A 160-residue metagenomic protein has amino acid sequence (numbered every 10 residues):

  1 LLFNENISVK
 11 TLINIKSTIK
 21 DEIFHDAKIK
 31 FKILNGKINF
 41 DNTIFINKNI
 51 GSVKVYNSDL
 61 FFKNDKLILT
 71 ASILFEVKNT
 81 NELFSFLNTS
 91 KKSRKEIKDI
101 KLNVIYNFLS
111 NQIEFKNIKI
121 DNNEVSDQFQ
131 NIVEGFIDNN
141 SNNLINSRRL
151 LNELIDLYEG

Functional and structural regions predicted by a protein language model:
L1-G160: Membrane-proximal interfacial segments on either side of biological membranes
